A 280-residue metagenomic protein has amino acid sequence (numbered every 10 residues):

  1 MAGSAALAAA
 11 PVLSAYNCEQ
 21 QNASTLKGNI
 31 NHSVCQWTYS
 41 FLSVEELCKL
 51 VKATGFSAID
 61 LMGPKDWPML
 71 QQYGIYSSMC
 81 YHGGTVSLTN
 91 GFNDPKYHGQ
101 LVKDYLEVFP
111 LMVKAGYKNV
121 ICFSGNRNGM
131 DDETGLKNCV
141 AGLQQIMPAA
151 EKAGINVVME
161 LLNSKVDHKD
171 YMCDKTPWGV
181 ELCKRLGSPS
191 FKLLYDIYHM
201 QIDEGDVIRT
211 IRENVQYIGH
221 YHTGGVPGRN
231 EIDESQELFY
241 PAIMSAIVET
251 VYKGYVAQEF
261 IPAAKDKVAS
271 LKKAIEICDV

Functional and structural regions predicted by a protein language model:
M1-K52, G116-K118, C173-Y195, H199-V280: Histidine-acidic metal/acid-base catalytic patches
G3-L13, L26, D94-K192, I202: Active-site acidic/histidine proton-transfer and metal-coordination neighborhood in alpha/beta enzyme cores
T38-S40, G63-K65, G83-T85, N126-N128 (+4 more regions): Active-site-proximal loop/turn and secondary-structure-junction residues that shape catalytic pockets, frequently
L47-W67: Catalytic domains of carbohydrate-active enzymes, especially glycoside hydrolases
W67-Y81, C139, I155: Short acidic, glycine/proline-enriched helix-loop-strand junctions
